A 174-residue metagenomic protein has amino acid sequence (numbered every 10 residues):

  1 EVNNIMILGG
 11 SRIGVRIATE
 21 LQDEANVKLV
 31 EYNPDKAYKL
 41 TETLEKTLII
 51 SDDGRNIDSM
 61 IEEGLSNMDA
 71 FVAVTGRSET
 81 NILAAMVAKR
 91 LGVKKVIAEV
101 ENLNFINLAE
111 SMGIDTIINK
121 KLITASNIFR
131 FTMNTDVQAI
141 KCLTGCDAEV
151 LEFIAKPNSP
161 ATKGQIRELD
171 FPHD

Functional and structural regions predicted by a protein language model:
E1-D174: Cytosolic regulatory regions of ion transport systems
